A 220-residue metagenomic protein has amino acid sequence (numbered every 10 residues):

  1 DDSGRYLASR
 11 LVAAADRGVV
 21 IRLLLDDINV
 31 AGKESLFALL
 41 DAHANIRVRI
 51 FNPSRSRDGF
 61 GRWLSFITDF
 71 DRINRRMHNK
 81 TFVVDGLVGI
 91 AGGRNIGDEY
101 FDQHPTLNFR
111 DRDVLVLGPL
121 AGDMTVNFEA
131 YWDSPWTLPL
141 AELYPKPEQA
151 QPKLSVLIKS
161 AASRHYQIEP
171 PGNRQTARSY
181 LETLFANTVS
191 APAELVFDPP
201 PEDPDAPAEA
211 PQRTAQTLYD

Functional and structural regions predicted by a protein language model:
D1-K80, V84-D220: Charged, low-complexity intrinsically disordered terminal segments
